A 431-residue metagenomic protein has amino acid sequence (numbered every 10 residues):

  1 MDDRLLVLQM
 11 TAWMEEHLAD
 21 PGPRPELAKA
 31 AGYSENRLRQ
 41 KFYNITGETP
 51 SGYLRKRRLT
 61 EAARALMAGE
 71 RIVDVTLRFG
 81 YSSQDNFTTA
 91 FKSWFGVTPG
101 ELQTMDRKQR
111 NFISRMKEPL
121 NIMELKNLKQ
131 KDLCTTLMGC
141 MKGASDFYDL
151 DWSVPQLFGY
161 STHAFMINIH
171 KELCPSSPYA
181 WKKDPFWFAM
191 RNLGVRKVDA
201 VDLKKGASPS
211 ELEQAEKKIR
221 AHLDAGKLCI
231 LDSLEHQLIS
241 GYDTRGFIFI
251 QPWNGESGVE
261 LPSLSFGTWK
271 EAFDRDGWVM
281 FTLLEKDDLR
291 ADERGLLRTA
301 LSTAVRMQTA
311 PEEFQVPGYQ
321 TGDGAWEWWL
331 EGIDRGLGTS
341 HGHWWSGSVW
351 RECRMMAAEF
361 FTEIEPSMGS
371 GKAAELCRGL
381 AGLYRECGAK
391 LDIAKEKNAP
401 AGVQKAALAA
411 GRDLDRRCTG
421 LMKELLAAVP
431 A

Functional and structural regions predicted by a protein language model:
M1-D2, T89-I122: …primarily DNA-binding HTH/wHTH and HhH modules…
D3-L8, C134, M138: Onset of an N-terminal alpha helix
L8, A12-E16, P21, P25 (+2 more regions): Terminal helix-turn-helix DNA-binding modules in bacterial transcription factors
E15, A28, Y43, K92 (+2 more regions): Residue-level preference for well-ordered alpha-helical positions
P25-K29, E35-N36, F42, A68-L102: Sequence-specific DNA-binding recognition helix
N121-G206, K217-L234, Y242-A431: Cys-His-centered catalytic/binding microenvironment captured across papain-like cysteine peptidases and homologous
